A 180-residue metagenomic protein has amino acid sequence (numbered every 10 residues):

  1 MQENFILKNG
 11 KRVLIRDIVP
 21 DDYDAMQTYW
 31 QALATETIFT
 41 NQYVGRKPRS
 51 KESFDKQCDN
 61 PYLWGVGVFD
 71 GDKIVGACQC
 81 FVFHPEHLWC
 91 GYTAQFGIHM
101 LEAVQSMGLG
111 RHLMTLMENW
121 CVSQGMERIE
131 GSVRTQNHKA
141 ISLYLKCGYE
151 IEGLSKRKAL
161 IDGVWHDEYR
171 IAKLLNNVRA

Functional and structural regions predicted by a protein language model:
M1-K8, I161-A180: Terminal substrate-recognition subdomain of acyl/acetyltransferases
K11-V13, D72-A77, H166: Glycine-rich phosphate/pyrophosphate-binding loop shared by adenosine-nucleotide-utilizing enzymes
R12-M26: A short beta-loop-alpha structural element at the N-terminal edge of CoA-dependent acyl/N-acetyltransferase catalytic
E36-V44: A short gly/proline-enriched turn/hairpin at secondary-structure junctions
G45-A103, M114, L174-N177: Acetyl-CoA-dependent GNAT
S106-N119, S123, S142-K146: Conserved acetyl-CoA-binding loop-helix of GNAT-fold acetyltransferases
M114, N137-A140, R157-D162: Short glycine/proline-centered loop/turn elements that form peptide/ligand docking sites
E130-V133, L145, E150-H166: Conserved catalytic-core motifs of GNAT/GCN5-like acyltransferases
